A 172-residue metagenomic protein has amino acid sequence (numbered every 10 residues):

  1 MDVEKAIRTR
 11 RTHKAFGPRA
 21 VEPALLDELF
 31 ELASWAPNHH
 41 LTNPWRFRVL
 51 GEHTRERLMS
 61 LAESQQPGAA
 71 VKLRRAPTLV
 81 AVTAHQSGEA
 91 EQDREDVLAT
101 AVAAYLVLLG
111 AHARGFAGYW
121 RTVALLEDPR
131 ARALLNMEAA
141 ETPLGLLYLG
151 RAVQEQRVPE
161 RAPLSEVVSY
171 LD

Functional and structural regions predicted by a protein language model:
M1-T78, L171-D172: N-terminal amphipathic, basic helical "cap/leader" segment at the start of enzyme domains
K5-H13, G17-P18, P143-D172: C-terminal helix-cap and adjacent tail motif
A33, V80, Q86-L134: Small-aliphatic-rich amphipathic alpha-helix that forms the alpha element of a beta-alpha
F47, V80, G145-L147: A structural signal for short, well-ordered beta-strand segments
E52-R57, Q86-E89, P129, V153: Short, charged/polar surface micro-motifs in flexible loops or helix N-caps
T78, R114, P143-G145: Generic beta-strand structural signal
A131-L144: Short, electropositive alpha-helical surface patch
